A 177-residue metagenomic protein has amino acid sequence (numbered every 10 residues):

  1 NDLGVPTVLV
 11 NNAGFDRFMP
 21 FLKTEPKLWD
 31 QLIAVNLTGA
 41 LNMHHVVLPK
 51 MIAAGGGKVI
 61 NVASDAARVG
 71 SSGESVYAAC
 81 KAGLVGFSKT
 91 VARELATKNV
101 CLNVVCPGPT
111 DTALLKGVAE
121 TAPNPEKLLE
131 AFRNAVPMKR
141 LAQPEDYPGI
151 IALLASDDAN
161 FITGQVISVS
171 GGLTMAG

Functional and structural regions predicted by a protein language model:
P20-F21, L28-I33, F132: Substrate-binding pocket helix/loop in short-chain dehydrogenase/reductase
L22, V69-S75, T97-K98, K139 (+1 more regions): Active-site loop immediately N-terminal to the catalytic Tyr-X3-Lys motif of short-chain dehydrogenase/reductase
T24, G70-A78, T90, V118: Active-site loop-to-helix junction immediately N-terminal to the catalytic Tyr of the SDR YXXXK motif in Rossmann-fold
H44, C80, S88: Active-site helix of classical SDR
P49, R93-T97, N160: Alpha-helical segment proximal to the catalytic Tyr-Lys
S64: Residue(s) in the substrate-gating loop at a strand-loop-helix junction that position the organic substrate next
V69, A152, T163-G177: Short C-terminal tail/terminal secondary-structure segment of NAD(P)H-dependent dehydrogenase/reductase domains
